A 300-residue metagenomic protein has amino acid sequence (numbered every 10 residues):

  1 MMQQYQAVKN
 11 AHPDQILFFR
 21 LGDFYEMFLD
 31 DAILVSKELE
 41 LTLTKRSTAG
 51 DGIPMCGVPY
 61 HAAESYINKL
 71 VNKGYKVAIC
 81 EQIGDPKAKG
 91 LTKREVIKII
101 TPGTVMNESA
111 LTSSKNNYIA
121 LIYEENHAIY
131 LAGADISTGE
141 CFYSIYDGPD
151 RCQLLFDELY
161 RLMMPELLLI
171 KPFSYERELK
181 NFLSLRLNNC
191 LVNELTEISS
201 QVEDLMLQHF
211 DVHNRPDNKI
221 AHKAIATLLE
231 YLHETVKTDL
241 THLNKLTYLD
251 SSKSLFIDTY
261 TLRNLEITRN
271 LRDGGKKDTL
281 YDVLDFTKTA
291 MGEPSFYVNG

Functional and structural regions predicted by a protein language model:
M1-G300: Charged catalytic and DNA/RNA-contacting regions of genome-maintenance and nucleic-acid-processing enzymes
